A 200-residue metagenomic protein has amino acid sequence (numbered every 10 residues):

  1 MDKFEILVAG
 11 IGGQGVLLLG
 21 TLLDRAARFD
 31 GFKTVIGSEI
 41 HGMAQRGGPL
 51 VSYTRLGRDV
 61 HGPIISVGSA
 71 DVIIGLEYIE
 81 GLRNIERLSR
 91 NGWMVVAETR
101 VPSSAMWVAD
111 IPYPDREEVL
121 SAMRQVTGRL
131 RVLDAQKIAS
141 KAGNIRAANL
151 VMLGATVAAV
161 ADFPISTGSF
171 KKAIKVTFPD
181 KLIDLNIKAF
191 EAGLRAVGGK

Functional and structural regions predicted by a protein language model:
M1-K200: Active-site cofactor/cluster-binding pocket
